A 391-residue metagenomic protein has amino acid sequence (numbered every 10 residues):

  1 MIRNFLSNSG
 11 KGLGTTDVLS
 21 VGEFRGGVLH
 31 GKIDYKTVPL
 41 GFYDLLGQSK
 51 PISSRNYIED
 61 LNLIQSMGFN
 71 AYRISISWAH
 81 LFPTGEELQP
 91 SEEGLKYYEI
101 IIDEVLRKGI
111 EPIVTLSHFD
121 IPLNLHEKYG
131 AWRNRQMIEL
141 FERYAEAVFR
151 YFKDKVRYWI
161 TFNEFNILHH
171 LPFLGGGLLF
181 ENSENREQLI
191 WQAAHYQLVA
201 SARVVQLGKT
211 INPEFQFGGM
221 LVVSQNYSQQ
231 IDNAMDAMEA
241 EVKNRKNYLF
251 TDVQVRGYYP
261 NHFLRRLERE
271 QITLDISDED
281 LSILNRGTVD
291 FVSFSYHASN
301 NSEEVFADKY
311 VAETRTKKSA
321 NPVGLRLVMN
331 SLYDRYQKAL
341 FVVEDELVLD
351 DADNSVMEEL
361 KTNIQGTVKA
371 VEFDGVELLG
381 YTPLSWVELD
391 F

Functional and structural regions predicted by a protein language model:
M1-D44, T84-E86, L95-F391: Active-site region of glycoside hydrolase catalytic domains
H30-N62, M67: Aromatic- and Gly/Pro-rich amphipathic surface segment
R55-S77, E111, R286-V292: Catalytic domains of carbohydrate-active enzymes, especially glycoside hydrolases
M67-G94, V114: Aromatic-lined carbohydrate-binding/catalytic grooves of carbohydrate-active enzymes
